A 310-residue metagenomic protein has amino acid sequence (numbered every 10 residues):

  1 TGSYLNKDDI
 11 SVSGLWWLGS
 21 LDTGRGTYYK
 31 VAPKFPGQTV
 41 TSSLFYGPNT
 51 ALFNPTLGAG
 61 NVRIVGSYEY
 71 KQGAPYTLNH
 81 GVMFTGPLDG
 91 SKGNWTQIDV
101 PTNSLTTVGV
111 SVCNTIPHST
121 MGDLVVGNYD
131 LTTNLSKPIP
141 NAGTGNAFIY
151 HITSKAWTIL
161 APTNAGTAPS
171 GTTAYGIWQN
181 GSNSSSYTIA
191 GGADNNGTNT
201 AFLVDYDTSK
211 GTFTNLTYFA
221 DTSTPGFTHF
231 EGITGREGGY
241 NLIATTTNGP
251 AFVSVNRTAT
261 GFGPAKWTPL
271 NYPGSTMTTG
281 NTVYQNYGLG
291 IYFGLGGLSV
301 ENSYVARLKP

Functional and structural regions predicted by a protein language model:
T1-P310: Residue-level hotspots at or immediately adjacent to binding/recognition sites across diverse folds
